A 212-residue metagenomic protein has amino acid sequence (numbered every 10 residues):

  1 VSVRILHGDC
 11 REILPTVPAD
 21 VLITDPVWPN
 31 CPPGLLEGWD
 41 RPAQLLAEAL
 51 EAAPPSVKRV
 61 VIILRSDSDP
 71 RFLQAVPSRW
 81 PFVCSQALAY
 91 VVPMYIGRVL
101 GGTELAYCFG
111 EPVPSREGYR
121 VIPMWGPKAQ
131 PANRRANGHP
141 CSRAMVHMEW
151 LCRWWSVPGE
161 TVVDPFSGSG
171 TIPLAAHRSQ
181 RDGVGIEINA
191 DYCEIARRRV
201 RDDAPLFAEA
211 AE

Functional and structural regions predicted by a protein language model:
V1-V163, S167-E212: Class I S-adenosyl-L-methionine-dependent methyltransferase catalytic core
